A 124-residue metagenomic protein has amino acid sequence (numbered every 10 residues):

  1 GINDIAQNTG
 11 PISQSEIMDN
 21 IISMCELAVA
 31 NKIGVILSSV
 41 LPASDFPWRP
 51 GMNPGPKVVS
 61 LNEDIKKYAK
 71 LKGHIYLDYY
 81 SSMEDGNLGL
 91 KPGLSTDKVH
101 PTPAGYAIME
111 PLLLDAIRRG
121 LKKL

Functional and structural regions predicted by a protein language model:
G1-L124: Alpha-helical cap/lid subdomain in secreted, periplasmic, or secretory-pathway luminal O-acyl-processing enzymes
